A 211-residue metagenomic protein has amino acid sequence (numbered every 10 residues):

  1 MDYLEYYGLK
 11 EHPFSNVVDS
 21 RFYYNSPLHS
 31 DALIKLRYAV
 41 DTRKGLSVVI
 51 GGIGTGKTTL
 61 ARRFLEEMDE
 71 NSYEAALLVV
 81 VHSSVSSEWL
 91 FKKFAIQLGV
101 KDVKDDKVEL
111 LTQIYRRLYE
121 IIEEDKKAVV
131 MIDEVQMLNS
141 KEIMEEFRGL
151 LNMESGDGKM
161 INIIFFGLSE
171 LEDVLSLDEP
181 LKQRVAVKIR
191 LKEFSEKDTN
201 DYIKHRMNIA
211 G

Functional and structural regions predicted by a protein language model:
M1-R43: A short, basic N-terminal segment
L9-F14, V85-K104: Conserved NTP-binding/hydrolysis module of P-loop NTPases
T42-R63: Walker A/P-loop nucleotide-binding motif
L65-M68, S169-A186: Short regulatory helix/loop adjacent to the ATP-binding pocket of P-loop NTPases
E67-I96: AAA+/P-loop NTPase substrate/partner-engagement loops
L78-H82, V174-L175, A186-T199: Conserved AAA+ ATPase "SRH/arginine-finger" region at the nucleotide-binding site
K93-Q97, L168-S169, K197-G211: Conserved AAA+ ATPase "sensor/coupling" helix adjacent to the nucleotide-binding pocket
R117-I143, F147: Conserved P-loop NTPase "ATPase switch" module shared by AAA+ and STAND
